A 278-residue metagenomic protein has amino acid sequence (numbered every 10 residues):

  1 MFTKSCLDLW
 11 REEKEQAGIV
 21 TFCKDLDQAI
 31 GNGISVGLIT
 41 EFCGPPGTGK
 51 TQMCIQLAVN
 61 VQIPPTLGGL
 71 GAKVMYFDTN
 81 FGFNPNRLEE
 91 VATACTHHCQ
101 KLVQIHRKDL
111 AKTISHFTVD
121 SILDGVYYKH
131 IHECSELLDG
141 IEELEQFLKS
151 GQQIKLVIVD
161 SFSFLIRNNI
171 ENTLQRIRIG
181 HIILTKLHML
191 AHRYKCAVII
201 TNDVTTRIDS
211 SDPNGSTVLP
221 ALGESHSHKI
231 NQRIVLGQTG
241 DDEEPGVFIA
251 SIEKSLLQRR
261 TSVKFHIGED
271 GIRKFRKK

Functional and structural regions predicted by a protein language model:
M1-K112: The Walker A/P-loop phosphate-binding site
I19, C23, D27, V36 (+7 more regions): Amphipathic alpha-helical transducer elements in NTP-driven molecular machines
L26, F42, L88, V126 (+4 more regions): Conserved RecA-like P-loop NTPase ATPase core
A29-G33, P45, N60-G68, E90-H98 (+6 more regions): Conserved, well-folded catalytic cores of nucleic-acid-processing and energy-transducing macromolecular machines
T40-F42, M75-F77, Y127-K129, I199 (+1 more regions): Hydrophobic/aromatic beta-strand patches that form the interior of the parallel beta-sheet core in alpha/beta enzyme
G47, F81, E133-C134, F164 (+3 more regions): Conserved beta-strand elements of beta-rich interaction domains across eukaryotes, especially beta-propellers
G69-T173: Conserved inter-motif catalytic segment of the P-loop NTP-binding fold
I177-H181, T185-K278: Phosphate-binding/switch region of NTP-binding enzymes
